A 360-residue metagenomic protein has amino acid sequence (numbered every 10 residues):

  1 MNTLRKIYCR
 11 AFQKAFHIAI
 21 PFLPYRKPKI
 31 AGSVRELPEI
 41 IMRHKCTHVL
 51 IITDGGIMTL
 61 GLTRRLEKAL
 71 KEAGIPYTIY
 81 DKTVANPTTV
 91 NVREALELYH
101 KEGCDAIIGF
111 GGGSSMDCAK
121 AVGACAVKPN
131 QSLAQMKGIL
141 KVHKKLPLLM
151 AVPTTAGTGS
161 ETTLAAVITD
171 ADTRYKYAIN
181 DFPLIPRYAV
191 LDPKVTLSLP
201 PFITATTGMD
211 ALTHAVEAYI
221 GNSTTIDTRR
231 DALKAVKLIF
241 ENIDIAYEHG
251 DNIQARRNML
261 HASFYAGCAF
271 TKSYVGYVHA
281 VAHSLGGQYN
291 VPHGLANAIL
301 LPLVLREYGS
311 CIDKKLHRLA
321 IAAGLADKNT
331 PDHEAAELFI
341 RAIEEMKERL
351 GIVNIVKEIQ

Functional and structural regions predicted by a protein language model:
M1-I79: An N-terminal, well-structured beta->alpha segment
G32-S33, T53-G55, T83, F110-G112 (+8 more regions): Fold-independent oxyanion-binding glycine-rich loops and adjacent beta-strand/coil segments at enzyme active sites
L50, M58-N130, I245-R256: N-terminal small/polar loop signature for handling phosphorylated ligands or for N-terminal nucleophile
V90-K194: Glycine/threonine-rich beta-strand-loop-alpha-helix active-site module that forms ligand/phosphate-binding
G157, F264-N297: Glycine-rich phosphate/pyrophosphate-binding beta-alpha loops
A165-S273: Carboxylate- and glycine-rich phosphate/diphosphate-binding segment that chelates Mg2+/Mn2+
Q288-Q360: Gly/Pro-rich interdomain helix-loop hinge
